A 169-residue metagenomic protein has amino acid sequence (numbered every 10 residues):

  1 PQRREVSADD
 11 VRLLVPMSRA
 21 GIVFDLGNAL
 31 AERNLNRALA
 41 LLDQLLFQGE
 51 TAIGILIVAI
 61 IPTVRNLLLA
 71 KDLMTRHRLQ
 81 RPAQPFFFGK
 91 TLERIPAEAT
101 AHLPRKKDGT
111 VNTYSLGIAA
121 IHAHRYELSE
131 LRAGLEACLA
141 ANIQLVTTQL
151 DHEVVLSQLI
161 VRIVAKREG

Functional and structural regions predicted by a protein language model:
Q2-D10, I22-D25, A29, L35-G169: C-terminal alpha-helical interaction modules of replication/initiation AAA+ assemblies
L13-S18: Short helix-capping and inter-helix turn/linker motifs at the boundaries of alpha-helical repeat units
